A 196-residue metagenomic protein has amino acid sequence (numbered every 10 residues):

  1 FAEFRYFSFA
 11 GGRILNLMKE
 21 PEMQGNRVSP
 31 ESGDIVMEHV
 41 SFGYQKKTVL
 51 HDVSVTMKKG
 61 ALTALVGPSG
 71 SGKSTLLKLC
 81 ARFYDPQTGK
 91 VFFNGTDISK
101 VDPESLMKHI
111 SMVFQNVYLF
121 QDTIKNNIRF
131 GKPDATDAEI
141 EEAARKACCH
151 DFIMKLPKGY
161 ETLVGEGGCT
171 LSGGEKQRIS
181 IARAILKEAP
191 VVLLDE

Functional and structural regions predicted by a protein language model:
F1-L17: Cytosolic ends of transmembrane helices, especially the final helix of ABC transmembrane type-1 domains
Y6, S29-S32: Generic detector of ordered secondary-structure context
N16, M23, R129: Conserved E/DxxT/N motif and adjacent residues on the DHp alpha2 helix of HisKA-family sensor histidine kinases
E20-P21, Y84: Two-component histidine kinase transmitter core
P21-P30: Pre-NBD coupling/linker segments of ABC/ABC-like ATPases
E31-E196: ABC-type nucleotide-binding domain
